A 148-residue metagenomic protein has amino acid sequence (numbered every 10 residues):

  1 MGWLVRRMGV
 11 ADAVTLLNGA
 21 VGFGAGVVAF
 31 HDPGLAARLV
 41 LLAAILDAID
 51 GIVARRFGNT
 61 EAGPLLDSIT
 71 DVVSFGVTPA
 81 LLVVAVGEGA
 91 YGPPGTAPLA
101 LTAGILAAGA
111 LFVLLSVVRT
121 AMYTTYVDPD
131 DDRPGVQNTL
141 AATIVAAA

Functional and structural regions predicted by a protein language model:
M1-A48: Topogenic membrane-insertion module of multi-pass membrane proteins
M1-G19, I52-V72, V118-T143: Interhelical loop and helix-boundary elements at the membrane-water interface of polytopic inner-membrane proteins
G9-D12, P33, L65, L99 (+1 more regions): Hydrophobic, aromatic-rich alpha-helical transmembrane segments and their membrane-interface anchor motifs
A25, V53-A54, S74, T78: Active-site-flanking alpha-helical
V27, D50, A54-R55, V83-G87 (+1 more regions): Membrane-water interface at transmembrane helix exits
F30-A36, R56-L66, V86-G89: Juxtamembrane helix-boundary/capping and inter-helix hinge elements in multi-pass membrane proteins
I45-G51, V113-V118: Alpha-helical transmembrane segments and their membrane-interface exit regions
V72-A148: A feature for the membrane-embedded catalytic helix bundles of lipid/isoprenoid biosynthetic enzymes
